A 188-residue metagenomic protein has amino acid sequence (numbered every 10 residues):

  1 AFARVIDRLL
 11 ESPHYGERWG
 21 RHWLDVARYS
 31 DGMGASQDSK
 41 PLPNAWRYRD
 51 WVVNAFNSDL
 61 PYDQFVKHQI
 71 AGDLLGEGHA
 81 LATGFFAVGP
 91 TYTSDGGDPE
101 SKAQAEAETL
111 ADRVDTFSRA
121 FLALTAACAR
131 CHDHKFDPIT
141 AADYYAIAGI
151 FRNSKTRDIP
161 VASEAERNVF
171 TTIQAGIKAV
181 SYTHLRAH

Functional and structural regions predicted by a protein language model:
A1-S163: Short, structured secondary-structure elements that scaffold catalytic or ligand/cofactor-binding regions
T156-G176: Short Fe-S-cluster ligation motifs
I177-S181: Short flanking/linker segments adjacent to small metal-binding domains or redox-active Cys/His motifs
T183-H188: Conserved small/polar residues in nucleotide/adenosyl-binding loops
